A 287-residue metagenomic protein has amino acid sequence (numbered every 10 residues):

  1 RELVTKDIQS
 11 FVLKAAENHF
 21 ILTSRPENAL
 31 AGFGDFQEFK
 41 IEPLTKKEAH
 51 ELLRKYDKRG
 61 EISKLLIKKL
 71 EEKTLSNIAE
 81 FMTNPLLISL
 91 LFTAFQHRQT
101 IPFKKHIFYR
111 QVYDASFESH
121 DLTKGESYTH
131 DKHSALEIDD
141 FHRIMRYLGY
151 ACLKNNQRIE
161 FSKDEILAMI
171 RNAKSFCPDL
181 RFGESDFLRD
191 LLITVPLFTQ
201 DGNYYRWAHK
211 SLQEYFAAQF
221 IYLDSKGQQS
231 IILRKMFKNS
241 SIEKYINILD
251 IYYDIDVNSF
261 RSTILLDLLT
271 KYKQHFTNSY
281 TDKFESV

Functional and structural regions predicted by a protein language model:
R1-S119, C177-F187: P-loop NTPase signaling cores
A29-G34, L87-F92, D121-Y128, R146 (+2 more regions): Short acidic (Asp/Glu) and glycine-rich catalytic loops that position anionic groups and cofactors
F39, K64, D114-D224, N278 (+1 more regions): Extended helical regulatory/linker subdomains that flank P-loop NTPase cores
K68-E72, E126-D131, L233-R234: Short linear capping/connector segments at secondary-structure termini
T74-I78, H133, G202-Y205, M236-S240: A short glycine/serine-rich beta->alpha loop
A79-F117, I138-N156, K210-Q219, N239-S259: P-loop NTPase catalytic cores that bind/hydrolyze ATP
T123, G149, F161, A218-V287: Hydrophobic repeat-domain scaffold segments
